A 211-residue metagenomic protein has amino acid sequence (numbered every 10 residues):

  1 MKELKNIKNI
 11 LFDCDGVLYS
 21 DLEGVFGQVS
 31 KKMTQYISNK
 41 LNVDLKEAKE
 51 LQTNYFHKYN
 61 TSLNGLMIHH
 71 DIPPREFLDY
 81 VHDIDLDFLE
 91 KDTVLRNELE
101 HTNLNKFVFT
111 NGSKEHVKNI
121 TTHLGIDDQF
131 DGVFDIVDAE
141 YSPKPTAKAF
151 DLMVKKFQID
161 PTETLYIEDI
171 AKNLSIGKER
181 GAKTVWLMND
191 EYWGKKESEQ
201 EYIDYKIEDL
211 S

Functional and structural regions predicted by a protein language model:
M1-I7, K114, K118-S211: Asp-based, Mg2+/Mn2+-dependent phosphohydrolase catalytic module
E3-V94, E115: N-terminal helical cap/lid subdomain that shapes the substrate entry/recognition surface in HAD-like hydrolases
N42, H70-D71, N103, G125 (+2 more regions): Glycine-centered loop/turn motif at secondary-structure junctions
S62-L63, E98, V117, N173: Residues within well-ordered alpha-helices
V94-N103: Catalytic-core regions built around general acid/base machinery
L104-V108, P161-T164: Short active-site oxyanion
T110-G112: Conserved phosphate-coupling serine/threonine residues in phosphotransfer and NTP-handling enzymes
